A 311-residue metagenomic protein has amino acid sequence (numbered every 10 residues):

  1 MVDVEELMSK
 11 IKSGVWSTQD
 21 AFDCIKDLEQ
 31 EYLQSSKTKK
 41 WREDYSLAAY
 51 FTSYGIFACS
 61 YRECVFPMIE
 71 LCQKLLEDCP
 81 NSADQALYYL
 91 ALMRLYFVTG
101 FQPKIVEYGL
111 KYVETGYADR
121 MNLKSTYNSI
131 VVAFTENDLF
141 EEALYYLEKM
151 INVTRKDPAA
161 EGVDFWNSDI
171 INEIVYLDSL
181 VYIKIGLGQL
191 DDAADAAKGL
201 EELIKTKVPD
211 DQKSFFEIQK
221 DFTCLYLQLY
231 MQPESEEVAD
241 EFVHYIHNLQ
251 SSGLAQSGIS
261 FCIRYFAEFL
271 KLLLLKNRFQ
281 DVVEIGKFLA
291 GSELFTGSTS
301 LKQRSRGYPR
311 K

Functional and structural regions predicted by a protein language model:
M1-E70, D78: N-terminal alpha-helical interaction modules that lie
E5, S9, S46, Y50-Y54 (+8 more regions): "A position-specific structural signal for the A-helix of alpha-solenoid helical repeats
G14-Q30, F57-Q73, F97-K111, L139-E161 (+3 more regions): Helix-turn-helix repeat elements of alpha-solenoid scaffolds
D20-D23, K39-S46, E63, P67 (+7 more regions): Residues within HEAT/ARM-like alpha-solenoid scaffolds
E31-D44, Q73-Q85, E114-M121, T154-D169 (+2 more regions): Flexible helix-coil transition and linker loops at the boundaries of alpha-helical arrays
G55-C59, Y96, F134, K184 (+2 more regions): Residue at a conserved register position within TPR or TPR-like alpha-solenoid repeats
Y89-L95, Y108, T126-F134, Y146 (+1 more regions): TPR/Sel1-like alpha-solenoid repeat signature
F266, K271-K311: C-terminal non-catalytic interaction modules
